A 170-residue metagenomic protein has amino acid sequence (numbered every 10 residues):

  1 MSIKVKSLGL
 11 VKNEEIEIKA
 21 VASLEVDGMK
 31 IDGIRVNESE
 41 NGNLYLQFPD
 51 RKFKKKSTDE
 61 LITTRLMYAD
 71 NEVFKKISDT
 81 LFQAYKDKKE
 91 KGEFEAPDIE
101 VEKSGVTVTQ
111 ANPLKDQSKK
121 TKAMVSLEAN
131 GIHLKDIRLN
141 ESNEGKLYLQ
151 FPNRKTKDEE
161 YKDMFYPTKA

Functional and structural regions predicted by a protein language model:
M1-A170: Single-stranded nucleic acid-binding surfaces, predominantly the OB-fold ssDNA-binding core
